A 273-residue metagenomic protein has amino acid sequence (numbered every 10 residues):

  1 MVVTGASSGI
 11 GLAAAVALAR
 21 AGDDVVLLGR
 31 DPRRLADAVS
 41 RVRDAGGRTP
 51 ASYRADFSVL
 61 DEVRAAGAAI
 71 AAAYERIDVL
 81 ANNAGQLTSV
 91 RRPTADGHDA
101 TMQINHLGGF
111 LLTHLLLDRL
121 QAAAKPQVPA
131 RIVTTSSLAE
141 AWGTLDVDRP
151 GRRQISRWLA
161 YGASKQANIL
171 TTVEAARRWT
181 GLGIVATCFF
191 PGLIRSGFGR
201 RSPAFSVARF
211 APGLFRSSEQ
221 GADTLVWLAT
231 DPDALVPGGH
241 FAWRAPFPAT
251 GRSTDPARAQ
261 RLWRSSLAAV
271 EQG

Functional and structural regions predicted by a protein language model:
M1-V3, L80-A81, I132: Conserved hydrophobic beta-strands of the Rossmann-like cofactor-binding core in SDR/related NAD(P)H-dependent
S7-G9: Conserved glycine-rich cofactor-binding loop
A21-D37: Conserved glycine-rich Rossmann-like NAD(P)H-binding loop of the short-chain dehydrogenase/reductase
D44-D61: Rossmann-fold cofactor-recognition segment
A45-P50, A69-N82, T88-P93: A glycine-rich helix->loop->beta "capping" turn within Rossmann-like NAD(P)(H)-dependent oxidoreductase domains
G85-P93, H98-M102, Q121-L182, F190-F205 (+1 more regions): Catalytic loop of short-chain dehydrogenase/reductase
R209-A249, P256-R258, R264: C-terminal helical subdomain
